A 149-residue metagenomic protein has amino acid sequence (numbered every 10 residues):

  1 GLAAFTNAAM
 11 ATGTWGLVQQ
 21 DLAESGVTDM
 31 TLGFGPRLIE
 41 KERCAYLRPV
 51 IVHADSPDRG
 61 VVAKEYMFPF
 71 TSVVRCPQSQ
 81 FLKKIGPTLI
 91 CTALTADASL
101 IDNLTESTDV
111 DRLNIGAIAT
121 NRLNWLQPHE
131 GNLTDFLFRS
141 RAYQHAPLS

Functional and structural regions predicted by a protein language model:
G1-G26, G33-A45, A63-E65: Flexible, acidic loop-helix segments that line cofactor/substrate-binding pockets
V27-T28, N114: Intrinsically disordered or highly flexible coil/loop and linker segments, enriched in small and charged/polar residues
T28-D29, S72: Conserved beta-strand segments of alpha/beta enzyme cores
D29-T31, A93: Short, conserved beta-strand edge motifs with alternating hydrophobic and charged residues
T31-G33, H129: Intrinsically disordered, low-complexity segments enriched in small/polar residues
I39-S149: Conserved C-terminal structural/oligomerization subdomain of aldehyde/semialdehyde dehydrogenase
